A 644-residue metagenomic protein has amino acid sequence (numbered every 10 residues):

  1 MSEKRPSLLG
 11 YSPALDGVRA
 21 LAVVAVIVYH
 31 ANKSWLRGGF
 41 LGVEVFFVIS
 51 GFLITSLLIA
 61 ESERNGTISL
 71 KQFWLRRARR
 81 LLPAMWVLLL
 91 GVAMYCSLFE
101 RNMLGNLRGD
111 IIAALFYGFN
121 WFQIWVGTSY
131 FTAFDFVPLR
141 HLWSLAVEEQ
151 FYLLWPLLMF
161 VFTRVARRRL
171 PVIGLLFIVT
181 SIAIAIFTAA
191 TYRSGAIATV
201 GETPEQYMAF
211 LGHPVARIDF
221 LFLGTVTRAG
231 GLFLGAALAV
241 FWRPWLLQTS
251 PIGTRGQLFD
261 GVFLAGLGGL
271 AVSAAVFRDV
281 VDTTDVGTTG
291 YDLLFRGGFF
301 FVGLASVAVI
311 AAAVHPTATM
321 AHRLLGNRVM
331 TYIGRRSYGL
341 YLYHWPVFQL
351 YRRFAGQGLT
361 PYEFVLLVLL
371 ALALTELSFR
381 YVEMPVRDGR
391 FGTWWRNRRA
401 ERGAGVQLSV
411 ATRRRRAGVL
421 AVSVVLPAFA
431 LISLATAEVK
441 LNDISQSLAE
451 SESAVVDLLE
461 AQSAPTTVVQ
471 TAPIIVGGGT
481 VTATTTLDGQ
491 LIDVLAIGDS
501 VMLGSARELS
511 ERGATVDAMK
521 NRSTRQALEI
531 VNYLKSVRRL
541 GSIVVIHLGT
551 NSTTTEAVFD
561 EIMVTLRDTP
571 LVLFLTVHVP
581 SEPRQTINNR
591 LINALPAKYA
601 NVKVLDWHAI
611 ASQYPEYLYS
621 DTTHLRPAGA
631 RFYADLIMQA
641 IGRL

Functional and structural regions predicted by a protein language model:
M1-Y11, V476-T485: A short, compositionally biased domain-edge/stem linker segment
E3-R5, G10-L15, L21-E438: Hydrophobic membrane-embedded alpha-helices and membrane-water interface caps/short interhelical or interfacial loops
V43, I497-G498, I546, L605: Active-site flanking residues adjacent to catalytic metal/cofactor-binding acidic residues
V48, I497-G498, H547, L575: Short hydrophobic segments within beta-strands
Y192-G195, Q206-M208, A237, V276-V280 (+10 more regions): Extracellular/periplasmic envelope-modification machinery, especially enzymes that add or remove acyl/ester groups on
D517, V544-G549, L573-V577: Conserved beta-strand segments of the P-loop GTPase G domain that flank and frequently precede/overlap
V537-R539, M563-T569: Short, conserved loop/helix-junction motifs that constitute active-site signature segments in enzyme catalytic cores
